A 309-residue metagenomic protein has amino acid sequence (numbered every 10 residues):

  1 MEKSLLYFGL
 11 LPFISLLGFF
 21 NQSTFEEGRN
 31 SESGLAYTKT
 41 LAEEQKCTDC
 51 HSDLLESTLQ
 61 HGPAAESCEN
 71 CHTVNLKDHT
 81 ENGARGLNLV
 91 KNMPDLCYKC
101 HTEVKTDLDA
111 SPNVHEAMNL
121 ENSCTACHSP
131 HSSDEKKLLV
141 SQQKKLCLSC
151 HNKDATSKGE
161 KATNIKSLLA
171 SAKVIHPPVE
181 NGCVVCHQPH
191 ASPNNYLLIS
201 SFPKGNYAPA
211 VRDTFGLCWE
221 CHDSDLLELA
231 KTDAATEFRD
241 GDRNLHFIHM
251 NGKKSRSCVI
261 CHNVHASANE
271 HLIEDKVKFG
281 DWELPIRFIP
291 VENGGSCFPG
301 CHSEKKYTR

Functional and structural regions predicted by a protein language model:
M1-G9: Bacterial N-terminal signal peptides that target proteins for export
S4-L5, L17-R309: Short sequence/structural segments immediately N-terminal
G9-L16: Bacterial N-terminal signal peptides
